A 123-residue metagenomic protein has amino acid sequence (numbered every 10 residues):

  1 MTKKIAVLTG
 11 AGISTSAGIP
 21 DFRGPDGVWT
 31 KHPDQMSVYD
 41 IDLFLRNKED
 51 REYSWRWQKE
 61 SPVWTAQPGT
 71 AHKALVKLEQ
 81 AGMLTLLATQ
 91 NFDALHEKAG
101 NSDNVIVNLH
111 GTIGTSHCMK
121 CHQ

Functional and structural regions predicted by a protein language model:
M1-Q123: Conserved catalytic core of sirtuin-type NAD+-dependent deacylases
